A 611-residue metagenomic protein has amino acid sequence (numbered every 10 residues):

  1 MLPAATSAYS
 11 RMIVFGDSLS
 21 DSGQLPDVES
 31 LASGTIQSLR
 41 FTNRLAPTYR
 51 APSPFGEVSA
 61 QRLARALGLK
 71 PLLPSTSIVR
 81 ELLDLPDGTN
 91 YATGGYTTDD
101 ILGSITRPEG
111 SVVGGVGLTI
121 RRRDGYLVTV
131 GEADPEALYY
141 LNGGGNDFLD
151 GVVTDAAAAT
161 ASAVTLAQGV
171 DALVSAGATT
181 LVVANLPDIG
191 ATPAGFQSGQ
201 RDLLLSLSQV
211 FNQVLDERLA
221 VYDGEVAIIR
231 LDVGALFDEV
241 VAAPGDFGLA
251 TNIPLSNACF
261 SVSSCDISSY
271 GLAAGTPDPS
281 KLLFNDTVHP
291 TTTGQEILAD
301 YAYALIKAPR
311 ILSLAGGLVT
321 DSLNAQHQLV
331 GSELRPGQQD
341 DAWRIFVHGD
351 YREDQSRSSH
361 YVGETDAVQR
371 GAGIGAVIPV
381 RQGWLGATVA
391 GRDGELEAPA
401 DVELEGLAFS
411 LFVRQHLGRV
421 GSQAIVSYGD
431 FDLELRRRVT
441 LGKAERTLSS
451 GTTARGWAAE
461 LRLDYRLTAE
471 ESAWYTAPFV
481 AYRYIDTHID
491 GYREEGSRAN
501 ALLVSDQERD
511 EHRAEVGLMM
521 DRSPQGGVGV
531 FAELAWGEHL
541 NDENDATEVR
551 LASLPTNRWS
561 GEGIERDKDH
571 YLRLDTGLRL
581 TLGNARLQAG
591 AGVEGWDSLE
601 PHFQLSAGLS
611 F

Functional and structural regions predicted by a protein language model:
L2-Q338, Y351-S358: Conserved active-site regions of diverse hydrolases
V14, A92, Y140-G144, H348 (+3 more regions): Short beta-strand segments
V152-D155, A159, P193-L204, A243-S264 (+5 more regions): Solvent-exposed, glycine/polar-rich loop segments of beta-barrel outer-membrane systems
F211-L215, A220, E403-Q415, A459 (+1 more regions): Transmembrane beta-barrel strand/turn architecture of Gram-negative outer membrane proteins
Y301, I345, G349, S410-R414 (+1 more regions): Outer membrane beta-barrel transmembrane domains
L314-T476, R566, Q588-S610: Outer membrane beta-barrel translocator domains of Type V secretion systems
L467, T476, A481-I489: Solvent-exposed flexible segments
